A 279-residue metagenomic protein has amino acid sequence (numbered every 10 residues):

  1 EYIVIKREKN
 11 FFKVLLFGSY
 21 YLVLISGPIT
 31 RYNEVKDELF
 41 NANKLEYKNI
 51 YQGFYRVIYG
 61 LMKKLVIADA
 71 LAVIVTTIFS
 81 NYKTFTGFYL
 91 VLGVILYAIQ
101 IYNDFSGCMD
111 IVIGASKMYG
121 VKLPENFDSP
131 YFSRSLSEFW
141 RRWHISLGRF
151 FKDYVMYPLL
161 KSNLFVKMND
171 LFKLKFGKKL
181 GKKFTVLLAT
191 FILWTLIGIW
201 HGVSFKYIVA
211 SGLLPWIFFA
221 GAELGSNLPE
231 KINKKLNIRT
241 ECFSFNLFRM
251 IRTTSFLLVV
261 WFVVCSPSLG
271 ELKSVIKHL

Functional and structural regions predicted by a protein language model:
E1-L279: Membrane-embedded transmembrane alpha-helical bundles that form the catalytic cores of multi-pass lipid-modifying
